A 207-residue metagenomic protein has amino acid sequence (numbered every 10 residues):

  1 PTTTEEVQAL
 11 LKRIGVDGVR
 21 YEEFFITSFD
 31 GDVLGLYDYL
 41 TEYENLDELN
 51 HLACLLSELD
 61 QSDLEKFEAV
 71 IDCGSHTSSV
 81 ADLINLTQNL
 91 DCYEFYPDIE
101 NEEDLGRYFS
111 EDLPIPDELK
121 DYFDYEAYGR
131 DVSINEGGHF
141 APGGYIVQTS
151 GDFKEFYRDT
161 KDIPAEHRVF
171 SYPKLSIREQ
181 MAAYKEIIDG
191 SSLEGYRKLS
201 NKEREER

Functional and structural regions predicted by a protein language model:
T3, V7-D121, S150-K174, Q180: Mixed-charge (acidic/basic) macromolecular-recognition segments
F24, G144, E205: A broad, low-specificity signal marking well-ordered, structured residues that form hydrophobic/aromatic
F29, D104, A141-P142, I188 (+1 more regions): Intrinsically disordered, low-complexity segments enriched in small/polar residues
D91, F123-E126, G143, F170 (+2 more regions): Intrinsically disordered, low-complexity segments enriched in small/polar residues
D124, R178-R207: Non-Sec secretion/translocation targeting segments of pathogen effectors
E126-S150, Y157: Short, surface-exposed polybasic-aromatic patches that bind anionic ligands, especially phosphate groups
